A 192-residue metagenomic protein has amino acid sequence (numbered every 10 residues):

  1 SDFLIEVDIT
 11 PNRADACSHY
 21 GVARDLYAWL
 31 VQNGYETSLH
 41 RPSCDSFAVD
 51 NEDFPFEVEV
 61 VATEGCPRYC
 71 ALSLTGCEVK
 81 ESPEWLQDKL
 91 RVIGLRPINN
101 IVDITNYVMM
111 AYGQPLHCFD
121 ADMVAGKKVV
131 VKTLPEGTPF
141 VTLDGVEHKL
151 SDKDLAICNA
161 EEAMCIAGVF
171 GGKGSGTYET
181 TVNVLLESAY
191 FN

Functional and structural regions predicted by a protein language model:
S1-N192: RNA/tRNA-interacting regions in translation and RNA-turnover enzymes
